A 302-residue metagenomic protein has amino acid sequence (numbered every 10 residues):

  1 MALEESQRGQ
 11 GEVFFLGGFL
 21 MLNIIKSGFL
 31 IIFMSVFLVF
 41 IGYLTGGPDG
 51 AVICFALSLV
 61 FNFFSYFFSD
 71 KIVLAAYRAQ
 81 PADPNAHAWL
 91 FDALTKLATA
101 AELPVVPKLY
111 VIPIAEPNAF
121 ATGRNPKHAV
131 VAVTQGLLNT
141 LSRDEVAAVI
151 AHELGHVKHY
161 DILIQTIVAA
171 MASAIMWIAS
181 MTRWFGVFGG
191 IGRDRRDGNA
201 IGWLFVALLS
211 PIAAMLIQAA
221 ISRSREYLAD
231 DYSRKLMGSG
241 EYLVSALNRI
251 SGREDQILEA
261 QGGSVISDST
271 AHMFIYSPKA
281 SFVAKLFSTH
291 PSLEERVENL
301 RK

Functional and structural regions predicted by a protein language model:
A2-N62: N-terminal low-structure segments adjacent to metalloprotease catalytic domains across cellular compartments
F37-T45, V60-F68, I175, A179 (+4 more regions): Alpha-helical membrane-inserting segments
G47, L94-A98, S224-S239: An active-site-proximal "capping" alpha-helix that borders the catalytic cofactor pocket
C54-I72, T95, T99, W203-Q218: Transmembrane alpha-helices and immediately adjacent membrane-cytoplasm interface residues in multi-pass integral
S65-L163, Q261-I266: Peri-catalytic and regulatory segments of divalent metal-dependent proteins
V105-H128, F188-R195, A220, S233-K302: Active-site-proximal gating segments in proteases and membrane effectors
L154-A170, T182, G240-E241: Catalytic Zn2+-binding segment of zinc metalloproteases
T182-V206: Membrane-interfacial helix-loop-helix connectors in multipass membrane proteins
